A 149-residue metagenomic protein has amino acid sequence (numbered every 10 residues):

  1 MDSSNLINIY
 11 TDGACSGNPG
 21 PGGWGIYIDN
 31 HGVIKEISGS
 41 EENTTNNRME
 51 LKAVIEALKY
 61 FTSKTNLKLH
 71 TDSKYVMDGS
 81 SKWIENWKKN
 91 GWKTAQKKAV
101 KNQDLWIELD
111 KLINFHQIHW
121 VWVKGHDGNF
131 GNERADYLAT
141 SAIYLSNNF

Functional and structural regions predicted by a protein language model:
D2-A14: Entry/capping segment at the start of metal-dependent catalytic domains with acidic active-site entry clusters
S4-L6, P21, R48, K64: Short connector loops at helix/strand junctions that flank enzyme active sites, especially segments positioning acidic
T11-P21, I55-R134, L138, I143: RNase H catalytic domain
G20-G23, S38: Short, glycine/acidic-enriched capping/hinge loops at junctions between secondary-structure elements
G23-N30: Short beta-strand scaffold segments in enzyme catalytic cores
H31-E50, Y60: A short, polar/acidic, helix/strand-boundary loop motif
L145-F149: Acidic two-metal-ion nuclease catalytic site recognized across multiple nuclease folds, prominently DnaQ/RNase D-T
